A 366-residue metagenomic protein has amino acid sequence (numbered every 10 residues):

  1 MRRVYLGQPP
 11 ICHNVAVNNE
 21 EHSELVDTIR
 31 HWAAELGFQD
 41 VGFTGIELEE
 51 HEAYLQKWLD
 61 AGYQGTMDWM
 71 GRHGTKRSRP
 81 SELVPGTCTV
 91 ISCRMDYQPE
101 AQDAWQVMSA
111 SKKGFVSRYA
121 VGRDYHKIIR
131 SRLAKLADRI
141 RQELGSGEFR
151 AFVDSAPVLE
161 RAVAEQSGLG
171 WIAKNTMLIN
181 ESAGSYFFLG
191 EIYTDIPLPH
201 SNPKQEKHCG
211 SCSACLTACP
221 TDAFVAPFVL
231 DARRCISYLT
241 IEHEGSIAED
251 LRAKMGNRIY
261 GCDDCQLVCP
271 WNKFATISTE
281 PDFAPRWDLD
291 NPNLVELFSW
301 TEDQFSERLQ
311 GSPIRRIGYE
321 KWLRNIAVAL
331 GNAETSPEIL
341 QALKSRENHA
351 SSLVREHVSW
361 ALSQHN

Functional and structural regions predicted by a protein language model:
N14-H208, G256: Auxiliary alpha/beta "docking" domains used to position bulky ligands
F38, A214-Y238, E244, R258-D282 (+1 more regions): Iron-sulfur cluster-binding cysteine motifs and their immediate structural context in ferredoxin-like electron-transfer
E249-F283, E307, G311-R315, K321 (+1 more regions): C-terminal amphipathic alpha-helical segment
S306-R308, T335-E347, N366: Amphipathic alpha-helical scaffolding segments comprising HEAT/armadillo-like alpha-solenoid repeats
R315-I317, S345-L353: Short coil turns that connect the paired helices of HEAT/ARM alpha-solenoid repeats
W322, L353-R355: Positions within the helices of HEAT/ARM-like alpha-solenoid repeats
I326, V358-S359: Conserved hydrophobic register position within alpha-solenoid helical repeats
